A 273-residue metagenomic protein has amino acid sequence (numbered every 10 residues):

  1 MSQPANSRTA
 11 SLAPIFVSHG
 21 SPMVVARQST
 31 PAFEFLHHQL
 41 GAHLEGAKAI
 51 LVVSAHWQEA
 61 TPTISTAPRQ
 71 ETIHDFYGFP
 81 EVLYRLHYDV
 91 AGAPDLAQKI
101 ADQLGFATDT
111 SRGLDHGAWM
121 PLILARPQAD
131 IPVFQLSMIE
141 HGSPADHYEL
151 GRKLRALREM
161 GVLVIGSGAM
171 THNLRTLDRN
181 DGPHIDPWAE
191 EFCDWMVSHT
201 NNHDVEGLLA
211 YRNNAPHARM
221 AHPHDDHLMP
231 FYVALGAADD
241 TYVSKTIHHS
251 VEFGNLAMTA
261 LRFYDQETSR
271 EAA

Functional and structural regions predicted by a protein language model:
S2-F106: A short aromatic-anchored loop/beta-hairpin motif
A13-V17, A49-S54, L136, L157-M170 (+1 more regions): Beta-strand elements within well-structured catalytic alpha/beta cores of enzymes that handle phosphate/sulfate esters
I15-F16, D75-P80, R126-Q135, L209: Short, basic/glycine-rich phosphate-binding loops at helix/coil junctions that contact nucleotide phosphates
M23-V25, Q58-P62, T171-D178, A218: Short catalytic/ligand-binding loop motif for oxyanion handling, primarily in non-cytosolic enzymes, centered on
F35, Q39, L150-K153, M170: Short, hydrophobic/aromatic alpha-helical segments in well-folded domains
L83-A91, T110, S137-P144, A218: Flexible, glycine/proline-enriched loop segments at strand-loop-helix junctions that form or flank small-ligand binding
L96-Y148, K153: Internal, conserved structured core segments that host functional sites
D102, I131-P132, G142-E149, R155-L163 (+1 more regions): Surface-exposed, charge/polar-rich loops and edge strands
